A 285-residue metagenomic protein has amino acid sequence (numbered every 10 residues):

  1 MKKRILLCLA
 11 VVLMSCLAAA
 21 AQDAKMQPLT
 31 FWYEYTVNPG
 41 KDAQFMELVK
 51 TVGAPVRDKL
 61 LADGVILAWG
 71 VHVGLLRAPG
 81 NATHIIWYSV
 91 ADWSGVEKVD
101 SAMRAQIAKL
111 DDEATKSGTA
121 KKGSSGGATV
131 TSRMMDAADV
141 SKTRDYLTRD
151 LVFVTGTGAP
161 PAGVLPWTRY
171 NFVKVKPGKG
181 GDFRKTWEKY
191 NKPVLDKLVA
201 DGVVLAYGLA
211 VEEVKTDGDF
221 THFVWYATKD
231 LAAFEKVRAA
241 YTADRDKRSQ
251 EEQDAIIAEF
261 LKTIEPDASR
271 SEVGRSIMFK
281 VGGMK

Functional and structural regions predicted by a protein language model:
M1-L9: Bacterial N-terminal signal peptides that target proteins for export
K3, A20-A21: ...the same signal can extend to comparable exposed beta-sheet modules with similar sequence chemistry even outside
C8-C16: Bacterial N-terminal signal peptides
A21-K285: Short S/T/G/P-rich N-terminal loop/turn motif that feeds into the first structured element of a domain
